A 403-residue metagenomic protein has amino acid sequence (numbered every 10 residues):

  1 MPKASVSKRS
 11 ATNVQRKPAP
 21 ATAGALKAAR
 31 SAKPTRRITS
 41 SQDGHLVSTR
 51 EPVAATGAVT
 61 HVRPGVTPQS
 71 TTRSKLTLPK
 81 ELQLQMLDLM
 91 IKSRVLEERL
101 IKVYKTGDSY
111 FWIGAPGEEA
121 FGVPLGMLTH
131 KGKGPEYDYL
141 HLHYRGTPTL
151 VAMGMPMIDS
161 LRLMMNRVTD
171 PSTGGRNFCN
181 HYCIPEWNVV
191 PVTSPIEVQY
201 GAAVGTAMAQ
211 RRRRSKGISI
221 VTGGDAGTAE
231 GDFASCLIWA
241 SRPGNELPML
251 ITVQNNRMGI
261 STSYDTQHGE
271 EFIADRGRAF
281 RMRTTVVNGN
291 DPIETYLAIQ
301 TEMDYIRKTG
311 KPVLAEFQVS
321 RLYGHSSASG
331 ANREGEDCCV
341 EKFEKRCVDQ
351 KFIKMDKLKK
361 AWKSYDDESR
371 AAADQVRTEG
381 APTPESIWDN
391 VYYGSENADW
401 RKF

Functional and structural regions predicted by a protein language model:
P2-F121, G134, Q318, A331-F403: Conserved acidic/glycine
T12, T22, T35, T39 (+24 more regions): Residue-identity detector for threonine
L26, L46, L76-L78, L82-L89 (+12 more regions): Generic detector of leucine side chains in alpha-helical contexts
S70-T71, L76, K80-Q83, H141 (+5 more regions): General secondary-structure edge motif
E98-L247, T262-G269, A274-D275, A279-R281: Cofactor-binding active-site loop characterized by glycine-rich and histidine/acidic residues
N188-T378: Glycine-rich ThDP/TPP pyrophosphate-binding loop and its adjacent helix/strand module within ThDP-dependent enzymes
